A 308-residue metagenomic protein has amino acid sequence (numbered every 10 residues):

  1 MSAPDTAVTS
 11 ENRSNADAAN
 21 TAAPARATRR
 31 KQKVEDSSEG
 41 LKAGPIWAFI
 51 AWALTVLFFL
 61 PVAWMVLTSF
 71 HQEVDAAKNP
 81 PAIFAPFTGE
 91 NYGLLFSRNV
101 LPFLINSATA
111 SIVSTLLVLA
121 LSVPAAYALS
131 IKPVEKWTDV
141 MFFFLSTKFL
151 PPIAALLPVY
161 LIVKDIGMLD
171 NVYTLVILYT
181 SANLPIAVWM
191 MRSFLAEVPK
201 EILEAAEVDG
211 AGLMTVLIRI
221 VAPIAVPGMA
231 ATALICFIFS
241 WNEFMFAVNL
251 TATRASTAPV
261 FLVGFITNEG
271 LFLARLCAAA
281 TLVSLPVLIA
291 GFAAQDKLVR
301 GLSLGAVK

Functional and structural regions predicted by a protein language model:
S2-K308: A hydrophobic, multi-pass inner-membrane permease signature
